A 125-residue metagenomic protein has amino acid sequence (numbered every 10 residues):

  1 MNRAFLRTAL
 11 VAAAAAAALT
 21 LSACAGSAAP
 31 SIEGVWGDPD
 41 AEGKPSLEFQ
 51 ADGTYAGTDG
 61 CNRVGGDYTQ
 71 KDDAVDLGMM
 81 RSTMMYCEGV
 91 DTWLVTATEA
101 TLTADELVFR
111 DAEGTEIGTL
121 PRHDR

Functional and structural regions predicted by a protein language model:
N2-R125: Lipid interaction determinants
